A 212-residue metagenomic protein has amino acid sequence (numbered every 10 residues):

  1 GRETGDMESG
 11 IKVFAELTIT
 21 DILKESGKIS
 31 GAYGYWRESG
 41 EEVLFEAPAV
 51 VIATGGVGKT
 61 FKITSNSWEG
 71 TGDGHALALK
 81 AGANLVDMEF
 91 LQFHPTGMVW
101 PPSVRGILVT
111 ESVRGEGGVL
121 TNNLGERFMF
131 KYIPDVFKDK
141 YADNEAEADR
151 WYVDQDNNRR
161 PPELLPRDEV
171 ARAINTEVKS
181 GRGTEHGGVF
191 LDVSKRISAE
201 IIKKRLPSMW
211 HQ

Functional and structural regions predicted by a protein language model:
G5-I19, L85-M88: A conserved beta-strand/loop element that lines the FAD pocket in flavoprotein oxidoreductases
L23-S30: A short, glycine/Asx- and small/polar-enriched loop/turn that sits immediately N-terminal to a beta-strand
E38-A49: Core beta-strand elements of the Rossmann-like FAD/NAD(P) dinucleotide-binding domain in flavoenzyme oxidoreductases
A47-A49, A53-T54, N123: Short, well-ordered coil/turn residues at beta-beta hairpins and beta-strand->alpha-helix junctions within
I52-S65: Flavin (primarily FAD) binding-site architecture
A78: Acidic, metal-coordinating catalytic segment for phosphate/diphosphate chemistry, firing primarily on the Nudix
A83-H211: An anion/pyrophosphate-binding glycine-rich loop and adjacent beta-alpha core in soluble alpha-beta enzymes
